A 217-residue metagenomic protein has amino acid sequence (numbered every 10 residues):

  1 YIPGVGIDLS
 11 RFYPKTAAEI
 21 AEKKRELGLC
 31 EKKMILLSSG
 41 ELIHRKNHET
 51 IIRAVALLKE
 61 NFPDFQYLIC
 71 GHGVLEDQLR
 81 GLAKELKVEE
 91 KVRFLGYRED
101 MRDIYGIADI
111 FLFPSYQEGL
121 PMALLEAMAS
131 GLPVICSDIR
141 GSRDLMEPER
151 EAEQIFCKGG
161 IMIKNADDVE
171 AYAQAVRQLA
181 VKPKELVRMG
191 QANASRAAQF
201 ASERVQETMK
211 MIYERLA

Functional and structural regions predicted by a protein language model:
Y1-A17: Donor nucleotide-sugar binding/catalytic pocket of nucleotide-sugar-dependent glycosyltransferases
Y13-L29: A short helix/loop element that forms part of the nucleotide-sugar donor recognition site in Leloir-type
C30-K46, I52-V55: Conserved donor-binding/catalytic core segment of Leloir-type glycosyltransferases
R80-G96: Nucleotide-activated donor-binding/catalytic signature segment of Leloir-type glycosyltransferases, i.e., the conserved
Y97, Y116: Aromatic "clamp/platform" in nucleotide-sugar-dependent glycosyltransferases that forms part of the donor/acceptor
R143-R177: Change "using UDP/GDP/dTDP sugars" to "using nucleotide sugars
A171, E185-Q199, M211: A short, well-ordered alpha-helix in the C-terminal region of glycosyltransferases
Q178, S202-A217: C-terminal alpha-helical cap of glycosyltransferases
